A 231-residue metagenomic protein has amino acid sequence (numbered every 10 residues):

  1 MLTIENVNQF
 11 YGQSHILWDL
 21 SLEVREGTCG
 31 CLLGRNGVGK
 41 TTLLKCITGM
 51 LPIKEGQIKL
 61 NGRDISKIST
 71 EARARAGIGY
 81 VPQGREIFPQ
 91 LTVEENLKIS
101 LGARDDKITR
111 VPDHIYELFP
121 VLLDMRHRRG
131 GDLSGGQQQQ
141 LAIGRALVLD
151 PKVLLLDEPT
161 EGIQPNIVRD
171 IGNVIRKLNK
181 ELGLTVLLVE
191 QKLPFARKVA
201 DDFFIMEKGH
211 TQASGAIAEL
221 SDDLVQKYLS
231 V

Functional and structural regions predicted by a protein language model:
L33-R35: The feature captures the beta-strand-to-loop junction immediately N-terminal to the Walker
T48: Helix-to-loop junction immediately C-terminal to a conserved catalytic motif
P52, D64-R85, I108, P112 (+2 more regions): ABC ATPase NBD coupling module
R129-L133: Conserved ABC ATPase signature
A146-L147: ABC ATPase C-loop
L154-E158: Catalytic Walker B motif of ABC-type/P-loop ATPase nucleotide-binding domains
R169-G183: Helical segment within the ABC ATPase nucleotide-binding domain
